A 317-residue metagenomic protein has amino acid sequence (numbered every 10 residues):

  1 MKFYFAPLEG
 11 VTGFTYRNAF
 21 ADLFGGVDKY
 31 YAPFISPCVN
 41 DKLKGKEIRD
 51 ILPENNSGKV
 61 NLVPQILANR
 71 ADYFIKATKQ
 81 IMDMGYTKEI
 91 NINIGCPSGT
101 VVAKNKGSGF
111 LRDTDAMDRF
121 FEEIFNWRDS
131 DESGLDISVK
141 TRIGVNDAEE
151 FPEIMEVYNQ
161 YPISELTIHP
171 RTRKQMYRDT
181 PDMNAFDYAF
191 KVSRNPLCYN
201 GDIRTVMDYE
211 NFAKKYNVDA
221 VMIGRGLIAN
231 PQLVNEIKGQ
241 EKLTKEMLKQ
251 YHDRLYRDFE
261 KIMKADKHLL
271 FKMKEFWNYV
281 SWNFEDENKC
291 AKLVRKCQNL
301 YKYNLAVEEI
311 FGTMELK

Functional and structural regions predicted by a protein language model:
M1-K317: Flavin-dependent oxidoreductase catalytic cores
